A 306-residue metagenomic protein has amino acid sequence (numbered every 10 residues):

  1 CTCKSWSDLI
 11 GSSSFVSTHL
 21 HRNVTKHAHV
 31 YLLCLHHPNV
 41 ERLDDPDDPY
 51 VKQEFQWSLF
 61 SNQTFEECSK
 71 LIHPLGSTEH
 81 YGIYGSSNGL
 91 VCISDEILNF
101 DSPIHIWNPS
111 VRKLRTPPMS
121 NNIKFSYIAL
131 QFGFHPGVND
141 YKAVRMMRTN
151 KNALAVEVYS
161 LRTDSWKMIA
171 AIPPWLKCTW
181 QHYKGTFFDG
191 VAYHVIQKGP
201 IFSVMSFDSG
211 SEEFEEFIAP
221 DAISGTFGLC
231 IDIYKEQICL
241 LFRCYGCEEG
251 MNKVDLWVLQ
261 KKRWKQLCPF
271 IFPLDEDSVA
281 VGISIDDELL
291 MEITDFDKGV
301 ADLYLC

Functional and structural regions predicted by a protein language model:
C1-C306: N-terminal entry/capping and adjacent linker segments that precede and initiate structured domains
